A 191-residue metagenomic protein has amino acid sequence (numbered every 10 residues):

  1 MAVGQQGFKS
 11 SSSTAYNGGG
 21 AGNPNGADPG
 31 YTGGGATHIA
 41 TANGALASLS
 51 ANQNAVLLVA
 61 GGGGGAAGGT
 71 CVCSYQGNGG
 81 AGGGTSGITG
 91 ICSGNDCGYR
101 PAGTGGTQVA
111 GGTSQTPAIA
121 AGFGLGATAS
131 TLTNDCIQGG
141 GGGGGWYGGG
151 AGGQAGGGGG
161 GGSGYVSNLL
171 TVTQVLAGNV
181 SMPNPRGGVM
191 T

Functional and structural regions predicted by a protein language model:
M1-R100: Secretome/extracellular-domain signature
A2-G4, L58, G142, W146-G153 (+1 more regions): Active-site-proximal beta-strands of protease catalytic cores
S11-T14, G35, T41, A45-L46 (+5 more regions): Extracellular low-complexity Ser/Thr/Asn/Gly-rich intrinsically disordered segments
A27-G30, C136-I137, A155-G156: Short consensus segments that form the blades of beta-propeller domains, in both extracellular/periplasmic
T32-G35, Q53-A55, G142, G160-G161 (+1 more regions): Residues that flank catalytic or metal-binding motifs in active/ligand-binding sites
A45-A47, G64-A66, C97, G105 (+1 more regions): Extracellular, modular beta-sheet/disulfide-rich ectodomains of secreted and cell-surface proteins
N52-L58, N78-G144: Acidic, glycine-rich loop-and-strand cores that form catalytic or ligand-binding grooves in diverse globular domains
A151-T191: C-terminal subregion of chymotrypsin/trypsin-like serine protease catalytic domains
